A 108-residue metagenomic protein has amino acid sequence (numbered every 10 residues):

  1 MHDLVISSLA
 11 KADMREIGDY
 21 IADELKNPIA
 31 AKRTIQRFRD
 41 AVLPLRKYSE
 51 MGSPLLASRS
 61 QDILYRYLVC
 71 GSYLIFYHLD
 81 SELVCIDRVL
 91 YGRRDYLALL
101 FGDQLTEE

Functional and structural regions predicted by a protein language model:
M1-S60, T106-E108: Basic, Lys/Arg-enriched alpha-helical interface segments
S8, Q36, I63, C85 (+1 more regions): Short alpha-helical segments used as structural interaction elements across diverse proteins
R15, L43, S60-D62, L68-S72 (+2 more regions): Alpha-helical structural elements
M51-E82: Basic/aromatic recognition patch in beta-strand/loop cores that engages polyanionic ligands
C70-L74, H78-E108: Enriched for short, Lys/Arg-rich terminal
